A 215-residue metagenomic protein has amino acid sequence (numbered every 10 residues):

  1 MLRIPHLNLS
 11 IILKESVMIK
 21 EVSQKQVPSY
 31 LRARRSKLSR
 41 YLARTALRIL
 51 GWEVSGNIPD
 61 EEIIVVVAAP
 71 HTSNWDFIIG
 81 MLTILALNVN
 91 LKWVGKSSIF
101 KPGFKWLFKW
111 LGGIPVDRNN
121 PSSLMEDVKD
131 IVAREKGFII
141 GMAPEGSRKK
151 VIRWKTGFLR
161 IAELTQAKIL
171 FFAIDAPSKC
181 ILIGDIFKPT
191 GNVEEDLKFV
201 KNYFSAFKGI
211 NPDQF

Functional and structural regions predicted by a protein language model:
M1-V17: N-terminal amphipathic/basic-hydrophobic helices that include classical n-h-c signal peptides and signal-anchor
R3, P28-R32, V66, V94 (+3 more regions): Residues at structural and domain junctions
L13-V65, A69, I78-M81, K105 (+3 more regions): Membrane-anchoring hydrophobic helices of lipid-metabolizing enzymes
K14-R34, L38, P121-F215: Non-catalytic C-terminal accessory region of glycerolipid acyltransferases and related lyso-lipid remodeling enzymes
W52, V89, G113, Q166-A167: Short glycine/serine/threonine/alanine-rich loop segments
P59-N119, A173-A176, D185: Catalytic core of membrane glycerolipid acyltransferases/transacylases, capturing the structured, soluble-facing
